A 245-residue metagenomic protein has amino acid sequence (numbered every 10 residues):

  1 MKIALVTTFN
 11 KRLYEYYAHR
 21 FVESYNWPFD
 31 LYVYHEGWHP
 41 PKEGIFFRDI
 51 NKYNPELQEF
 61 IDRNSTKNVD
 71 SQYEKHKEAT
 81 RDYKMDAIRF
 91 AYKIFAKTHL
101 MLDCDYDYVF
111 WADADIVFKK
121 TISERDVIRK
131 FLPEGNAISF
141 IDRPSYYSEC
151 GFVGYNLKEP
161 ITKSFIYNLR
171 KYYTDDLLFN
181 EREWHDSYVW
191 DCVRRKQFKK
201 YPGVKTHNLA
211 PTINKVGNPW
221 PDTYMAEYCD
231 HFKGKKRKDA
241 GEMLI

Functional and structural regions predicted by a protein language model:
M1-A79, I88, L102-Y106, L157-P160 (+2 more regions): N-terminal anchoring/stem segment of glycosyltransferases
H19, A91-F95, W184-C192: A structural signal for well-ordered alpha-helical segments within the folded catalytic domains of diverse enzymes
Y32-Y34, V109-D113, I138-F140, Y201-N208: A structural signal for short, well-ordered beta-strand segments and their strand-loop junctions that often border
D82-A87, D186: Extended, hydrophobic alpha-helical segments
M85, R89-S139: GT-A fold catalytic core of metal-dependent nucleotide-sugar glycosyltransferases, centered on the diacidic
K119-S187: Conserved catalytic core of nucleotide-sugar-dependent glycosyltransferases
E159-I245: Catalytic core and acceptor-binding pocket of nucleotide-sugar-dependent glycosyltransferases
